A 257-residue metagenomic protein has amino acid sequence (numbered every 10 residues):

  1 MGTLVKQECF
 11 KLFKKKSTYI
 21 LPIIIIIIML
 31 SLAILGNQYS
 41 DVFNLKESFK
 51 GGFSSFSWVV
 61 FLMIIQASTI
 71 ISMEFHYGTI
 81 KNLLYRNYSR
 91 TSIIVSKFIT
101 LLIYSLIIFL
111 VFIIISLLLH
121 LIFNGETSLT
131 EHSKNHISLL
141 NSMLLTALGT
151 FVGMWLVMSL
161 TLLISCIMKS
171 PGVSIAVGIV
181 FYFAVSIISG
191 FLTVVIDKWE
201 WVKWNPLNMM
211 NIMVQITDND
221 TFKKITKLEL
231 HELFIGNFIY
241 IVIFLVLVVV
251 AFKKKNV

Functional and structural regions predicted by a protein language model:
M1-P22, S170: Aromatic- and glycine-rich beta-strand/loop motifs that create alpha-glucan
K16-T18, S89-V95, S170-V173: Membrane-helix interface segments
S17, I235-V257: Junction motif at the cytosolic side of a transmembrane helix
P22-I26, L101-L117, V177-W199: Hydrophobic alpha-helical membrane-insertion segments
I28-T69, V95-C166, N211-N237: Secretory targeting signals
S31-Y39, I167-N208: Transmembrane helix segments
I64-A67, H76, I80, I115 (+4 more regions): Hydrophobic/aromatic residues in alpha-helical transmembrane segments
A67-R90, V257: Transmembrane helix boundary and interhelical loop/hinge segments in multi-pass membrane proteins
